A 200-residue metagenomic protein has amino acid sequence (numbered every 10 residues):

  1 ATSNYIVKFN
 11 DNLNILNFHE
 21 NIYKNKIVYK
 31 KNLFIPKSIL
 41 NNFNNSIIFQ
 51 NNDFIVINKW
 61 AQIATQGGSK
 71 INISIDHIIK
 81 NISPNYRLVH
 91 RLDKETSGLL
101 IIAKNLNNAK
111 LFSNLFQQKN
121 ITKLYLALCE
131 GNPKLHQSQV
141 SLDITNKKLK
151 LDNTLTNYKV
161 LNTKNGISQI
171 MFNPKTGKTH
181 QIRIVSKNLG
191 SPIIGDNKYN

Functional and structural regions predicted by a protein language model:
A1-N200: RNA pseudouridine synthases
